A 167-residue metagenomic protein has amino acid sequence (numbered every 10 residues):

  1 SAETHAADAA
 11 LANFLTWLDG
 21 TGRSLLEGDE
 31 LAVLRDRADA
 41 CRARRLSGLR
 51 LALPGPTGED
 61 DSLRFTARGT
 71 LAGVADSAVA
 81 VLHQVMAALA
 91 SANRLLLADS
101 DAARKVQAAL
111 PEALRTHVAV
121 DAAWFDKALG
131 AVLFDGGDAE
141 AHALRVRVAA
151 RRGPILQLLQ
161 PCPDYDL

Functional and structural regions predicted by a protein language model:
T4-T66, A78: Long amphipathic alpha-helix in the N-terminal Rossmann-like dinucleotide-binding domain of NAD(P)-dependent
A52-L110: Conserved small-residue-rich beta-alpha loop and adjacent elements that most often cradle the phosphate/pyrophosphate
L63-T66, W124-D126, A150: Solvent-exposed alpha-helices and their adjacent loops that cap or buttress functional pockets in soluble metabolic
G69, A128-G130: Conserved acidic residues
G73-S77, L97-A102, V132-A139, Q160-P163: Structural motif
T116-D126: Short acidic low-complexity segments
E140-L167: A short, gly/pro- and small-residue-rich
